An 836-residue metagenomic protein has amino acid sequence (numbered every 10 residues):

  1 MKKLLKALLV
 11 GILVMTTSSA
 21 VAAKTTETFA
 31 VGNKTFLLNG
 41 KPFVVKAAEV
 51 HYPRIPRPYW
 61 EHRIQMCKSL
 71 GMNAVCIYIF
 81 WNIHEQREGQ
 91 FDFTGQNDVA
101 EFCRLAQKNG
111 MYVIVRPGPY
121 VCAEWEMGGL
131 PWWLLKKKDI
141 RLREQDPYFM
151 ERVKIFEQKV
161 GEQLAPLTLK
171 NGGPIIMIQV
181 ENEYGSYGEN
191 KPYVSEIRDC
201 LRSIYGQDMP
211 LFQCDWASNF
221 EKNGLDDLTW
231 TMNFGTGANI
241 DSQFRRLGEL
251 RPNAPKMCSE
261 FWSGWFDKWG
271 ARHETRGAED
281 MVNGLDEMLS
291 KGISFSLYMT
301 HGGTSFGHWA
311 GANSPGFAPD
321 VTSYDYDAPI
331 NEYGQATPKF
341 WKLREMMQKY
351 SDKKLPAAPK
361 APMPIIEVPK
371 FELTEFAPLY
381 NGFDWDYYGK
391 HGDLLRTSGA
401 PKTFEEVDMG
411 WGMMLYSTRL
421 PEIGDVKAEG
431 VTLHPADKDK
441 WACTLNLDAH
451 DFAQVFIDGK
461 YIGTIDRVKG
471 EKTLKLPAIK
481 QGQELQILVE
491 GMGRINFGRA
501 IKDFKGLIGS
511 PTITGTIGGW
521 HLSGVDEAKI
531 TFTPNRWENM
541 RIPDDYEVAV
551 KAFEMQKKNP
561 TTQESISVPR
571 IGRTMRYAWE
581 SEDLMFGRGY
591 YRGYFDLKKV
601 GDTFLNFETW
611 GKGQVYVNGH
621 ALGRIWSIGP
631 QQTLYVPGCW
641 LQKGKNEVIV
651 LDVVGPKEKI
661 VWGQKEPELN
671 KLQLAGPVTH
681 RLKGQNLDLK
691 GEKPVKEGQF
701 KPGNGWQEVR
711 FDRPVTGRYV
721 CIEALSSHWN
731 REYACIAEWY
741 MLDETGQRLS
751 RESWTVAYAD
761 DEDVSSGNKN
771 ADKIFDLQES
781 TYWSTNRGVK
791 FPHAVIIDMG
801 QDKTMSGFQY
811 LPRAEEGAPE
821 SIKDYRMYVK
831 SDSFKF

Functional and structural regions predicted by a protein language model:
A22-A74, R104, V600: N-terminal carbohydrate-binding accessory modules
W60-E126, R198-G206: Aromatic-lined substrate-binding rim segments of carbohydrate-active enzymes
G89-N97, K108, G118-E144, V194-R198 (+3 more regions): Aromatic- and acidic-residue-enriched segments that line the glycan-binding/catalytic groove of carbohydrate-active
F149-L225: Active-site neighborhood of glycoside hydrolase catalytic domains
I204, G237-N331, Q335-P338, K342 (+1 more regions): Catalytic-core region of carbohydrate-active enzymes that cleave or remodel glycosidic bonds
K427-F456, L485, F595-N618, I625-W626 (+1 more regions): Aromatic-lined ligand-binding clefts that engage carbohydrates, nucleic acids, or primary amines
I487-G493, V650-P656, E723-N730: Short beta-strand-plus-loop segments that form exposed binding edges in beta-rich domains
Q685-G691, Q699-F836: Aromatic, loop-rich ligand-recognition surfaces of beta-strand-rich domains
